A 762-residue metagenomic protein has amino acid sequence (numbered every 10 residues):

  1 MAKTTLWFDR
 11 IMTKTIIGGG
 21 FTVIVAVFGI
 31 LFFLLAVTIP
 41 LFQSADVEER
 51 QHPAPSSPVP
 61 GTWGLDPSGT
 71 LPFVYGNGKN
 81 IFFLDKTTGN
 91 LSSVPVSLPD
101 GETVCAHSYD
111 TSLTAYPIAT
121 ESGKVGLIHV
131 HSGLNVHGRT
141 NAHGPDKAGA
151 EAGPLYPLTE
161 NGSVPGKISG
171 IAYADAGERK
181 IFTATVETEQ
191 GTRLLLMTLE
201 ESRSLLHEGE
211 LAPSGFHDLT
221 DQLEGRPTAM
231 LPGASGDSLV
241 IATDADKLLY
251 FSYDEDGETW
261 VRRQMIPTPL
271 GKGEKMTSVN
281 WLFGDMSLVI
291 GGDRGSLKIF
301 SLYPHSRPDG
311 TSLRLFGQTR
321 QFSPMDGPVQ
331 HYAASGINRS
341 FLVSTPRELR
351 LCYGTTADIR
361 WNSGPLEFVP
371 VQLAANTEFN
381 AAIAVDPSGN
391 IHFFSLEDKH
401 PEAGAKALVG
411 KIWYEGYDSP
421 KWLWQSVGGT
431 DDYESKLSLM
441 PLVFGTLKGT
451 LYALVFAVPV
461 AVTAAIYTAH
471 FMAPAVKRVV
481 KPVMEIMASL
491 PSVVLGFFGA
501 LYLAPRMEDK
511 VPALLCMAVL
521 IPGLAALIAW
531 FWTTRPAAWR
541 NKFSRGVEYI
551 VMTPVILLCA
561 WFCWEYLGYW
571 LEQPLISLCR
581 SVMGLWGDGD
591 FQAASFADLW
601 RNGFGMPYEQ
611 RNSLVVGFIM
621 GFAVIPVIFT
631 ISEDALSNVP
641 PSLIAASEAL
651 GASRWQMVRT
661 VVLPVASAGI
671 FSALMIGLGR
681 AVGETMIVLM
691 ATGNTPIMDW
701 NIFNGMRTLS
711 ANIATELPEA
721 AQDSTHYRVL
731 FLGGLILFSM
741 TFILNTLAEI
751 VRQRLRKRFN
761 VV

Functional and structural regions predicted by a protein language model:
P40, G89, H129-P145, L196-E208 (+4 more regions): Short loop/turn segments immediately following beta-strands, especially the blade-tip and inter-blade linker loops
S57-D66, D100-L113, T159-D175, Q222-L231 (+4 more regions): Repeated scaffold domains used in trafficking and secretory/extracellular systems, primarily beta-propellers
K436-T450, A504-G523, K542-V627: Loop-to-helix entry region at the N-terminal start of transmembrane alpha-helices in multi-pass membrane transporters
A453-M484, I528-T534, A748-K757: Transmembrane-helix boundary motif in ABC transporter permease subunits
A473-K481, E548-I556, E648-S672: Amphipathic cytosolic juxtamembrane alpha-helices at the membrane-cytosol interface of multi-pass membrane transporters
L527-A538, E633, S637, P641 (+3 more regions): C-terminal transmembrane helix and the adjacent membrane-cytosol boundary/short C-terminal tail of inner/organellar
S595-M606, V688-F738: Interhelical loop and adjacent transmembrane-helix boundary motif in polytopic membrane transport permeases
F629-I631, S653-M690: Transmembrane alpha-helices
